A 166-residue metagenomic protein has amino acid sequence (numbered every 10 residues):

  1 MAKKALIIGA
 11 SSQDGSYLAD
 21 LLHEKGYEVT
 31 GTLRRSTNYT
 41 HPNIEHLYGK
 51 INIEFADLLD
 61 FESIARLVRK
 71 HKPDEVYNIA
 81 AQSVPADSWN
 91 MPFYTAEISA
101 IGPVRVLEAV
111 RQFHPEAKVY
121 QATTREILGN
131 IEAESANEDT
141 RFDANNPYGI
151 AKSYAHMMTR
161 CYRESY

Functional and structural regions predicted by a protein language model:
M1-Y166: N-terminal Rossmann-like NAD(P)+-binding domain of SDR-like oxidoreductases, especially those catalyzing
